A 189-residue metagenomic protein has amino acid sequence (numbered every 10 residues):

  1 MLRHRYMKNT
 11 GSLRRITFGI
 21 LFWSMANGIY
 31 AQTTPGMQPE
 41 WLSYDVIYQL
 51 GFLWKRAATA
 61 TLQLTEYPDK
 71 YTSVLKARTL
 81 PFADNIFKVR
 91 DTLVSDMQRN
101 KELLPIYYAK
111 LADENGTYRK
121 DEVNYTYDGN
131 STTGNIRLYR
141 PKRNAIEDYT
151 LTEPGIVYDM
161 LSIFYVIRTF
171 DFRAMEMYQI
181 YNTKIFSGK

Functional and structural regions predicted by a protein language model:
H4-T17: Bacterial N-terminal signal peptides that target proteins for export
Y30-N100, Y107-K120: N-terminal cleavable signal peptides for secretion/export
Y71-T72, E102-P105, N130-I136: Hydrophobic residues embedded in beta-strands of well-ordered beta-sheets
K120-K189: Solvent-exposed helix/loop surface patches that form functional interfaces
